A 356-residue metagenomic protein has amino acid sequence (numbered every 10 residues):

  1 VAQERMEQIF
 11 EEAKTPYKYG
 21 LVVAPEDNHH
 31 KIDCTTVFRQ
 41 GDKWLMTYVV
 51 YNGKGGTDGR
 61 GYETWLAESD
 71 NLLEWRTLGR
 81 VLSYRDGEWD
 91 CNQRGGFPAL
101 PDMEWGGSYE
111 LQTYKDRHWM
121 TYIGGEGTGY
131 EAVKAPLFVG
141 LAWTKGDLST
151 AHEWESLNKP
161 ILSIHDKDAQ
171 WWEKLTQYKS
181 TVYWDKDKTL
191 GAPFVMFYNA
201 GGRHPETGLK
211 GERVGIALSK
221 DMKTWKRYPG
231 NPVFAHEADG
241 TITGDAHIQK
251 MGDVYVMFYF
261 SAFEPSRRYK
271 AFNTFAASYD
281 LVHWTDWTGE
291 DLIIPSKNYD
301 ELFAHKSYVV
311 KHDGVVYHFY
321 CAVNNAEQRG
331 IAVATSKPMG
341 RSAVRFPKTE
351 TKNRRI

Functional and structural regions predicted by a protein language model:
V1-G96, L100-Y178, Y183-T241, Q249-L302 (+1 more regions): Beta-rich carbohydrate-recognition and catalytic domains
D245: Active-site/pore-lining binding-face segments in mid-to-C-terminal subdomains
